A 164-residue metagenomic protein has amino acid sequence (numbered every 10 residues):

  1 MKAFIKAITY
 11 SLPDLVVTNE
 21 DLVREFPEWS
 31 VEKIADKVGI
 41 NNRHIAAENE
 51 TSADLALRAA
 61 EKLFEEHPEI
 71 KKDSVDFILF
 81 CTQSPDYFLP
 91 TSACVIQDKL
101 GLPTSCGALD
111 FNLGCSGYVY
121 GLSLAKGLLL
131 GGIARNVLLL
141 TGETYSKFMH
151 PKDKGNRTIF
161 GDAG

Functional and structural regions predicted by a protein language model:
M1-D76, L100: Conserved "HGTGT" condensation-loop signature of ketosynthase/thiolase-family condensing enzymes that catalyze
F4, L79, D110: Conserved beta-strand segments that form the floor/walls of ligand-binding pockets within enzyme and binding domains
I8-Y10, Q83, G142: Cofactor-binding loop segments of dinucleotide-utilizing enzymes, especially the Rossmann-like FAD- and NAD(P)+-binding
E66-K72, D86-G164: Acyl-thioester C-C bond-transforming condensing/cleaving domain
D76-Q83: Short glycine-rich or small-residue beta-strand-to-loop segments that form or flank ligand, phosphate, metal/Fe-S
